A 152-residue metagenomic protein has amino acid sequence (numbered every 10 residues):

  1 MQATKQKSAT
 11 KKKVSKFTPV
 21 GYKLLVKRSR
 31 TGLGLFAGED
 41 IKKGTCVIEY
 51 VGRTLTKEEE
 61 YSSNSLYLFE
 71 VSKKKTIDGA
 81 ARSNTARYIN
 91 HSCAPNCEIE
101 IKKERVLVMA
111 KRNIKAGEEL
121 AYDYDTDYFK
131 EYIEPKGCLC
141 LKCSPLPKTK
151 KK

Functional and structural regions predicted by a protein language model:
T4-E100, K151: Catalytic cores of histone-lysine modification enzymes
K5-K12, C93-K152: C-terminal SET catalytic tail plus cysteine-rich post-SET Zn-binding segment of SAM-dependent SET-domain
